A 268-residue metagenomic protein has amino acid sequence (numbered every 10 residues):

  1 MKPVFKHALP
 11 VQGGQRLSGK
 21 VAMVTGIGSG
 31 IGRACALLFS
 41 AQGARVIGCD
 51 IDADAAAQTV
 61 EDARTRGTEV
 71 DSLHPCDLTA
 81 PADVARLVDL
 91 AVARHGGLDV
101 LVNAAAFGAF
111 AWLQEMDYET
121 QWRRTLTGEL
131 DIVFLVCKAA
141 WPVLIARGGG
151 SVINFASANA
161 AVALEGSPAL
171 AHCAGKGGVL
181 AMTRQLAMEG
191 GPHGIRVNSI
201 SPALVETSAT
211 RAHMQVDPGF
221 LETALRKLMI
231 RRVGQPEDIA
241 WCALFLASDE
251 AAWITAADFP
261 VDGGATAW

Functional and structural regions predicted by a protein language model:
K2-G14, A243-L244, T255-W268: Short C-terminal tail/terminal secondary-structure segment of NAD(P)H-dependent dehydrogenase/reductase domains
Q42-Q58: Conserved glycine-rich Rossmann-like NAD(P)H-binding loop of the short-chain dehydrogenase/reductase
R86-A93, W112-G128: Active-site Tyr-X3-Lys motif and surrounding loop/helix of classical short-chain dehydrogenase/reductase
F107, Y118-L135, I153, H172 (+2 more regions): Catalytic Tyr-X3-Lys loop
G108-R123, E165-A171, R211-V216: Conserved mid-core segment of classical short-chain dehydrogenase/reductases
G128-A146, A187-M188, P192, L244 (+1 more regions): Amphipathic alpha-helical dimer-interface segment in Rossmann-like NAD(P)H-dependent oxidoreductases
I153-G178, T183-R184, M188-P192, L204: Catalytic loop of short-chain dehydrogenase/reductase
G191, R196, I254-A256: Short, small/polar-rich loop/turn modules that mediate ligand/substrate recognition or access, typified
